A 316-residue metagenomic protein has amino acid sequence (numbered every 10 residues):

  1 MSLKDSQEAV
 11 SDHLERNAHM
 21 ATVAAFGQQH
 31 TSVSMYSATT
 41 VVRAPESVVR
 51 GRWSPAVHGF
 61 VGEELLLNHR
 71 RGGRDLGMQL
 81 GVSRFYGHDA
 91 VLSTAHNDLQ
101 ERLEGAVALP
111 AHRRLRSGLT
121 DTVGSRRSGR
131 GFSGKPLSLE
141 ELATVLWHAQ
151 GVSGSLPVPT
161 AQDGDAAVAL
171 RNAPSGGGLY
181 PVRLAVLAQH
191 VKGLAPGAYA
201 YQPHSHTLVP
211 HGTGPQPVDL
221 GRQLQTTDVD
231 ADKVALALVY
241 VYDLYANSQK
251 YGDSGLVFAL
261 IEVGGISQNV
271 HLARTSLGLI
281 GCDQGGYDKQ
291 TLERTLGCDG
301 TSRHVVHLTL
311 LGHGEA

Functional and structural regions predicted by a protein language model:
M1-A237, L244, Y287-A316: N-terminal accessory segments that position/regulate proteins before the catalytic core
V145, L184, V234-Y240, L244-A246 (+1 more regions): Small-aliphatic-rich amphipathic alpha-helix that forms the alpha element of a beta-alpha
Q249-Y251: Short conserved micro-motifs at the rims of enzyme active sites and ligand-binding pockets
